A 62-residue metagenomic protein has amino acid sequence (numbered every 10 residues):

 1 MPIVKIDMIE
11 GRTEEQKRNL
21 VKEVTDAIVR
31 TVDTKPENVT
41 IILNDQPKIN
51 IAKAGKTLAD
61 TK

Functional and structural regions predicted by a protein language model:
P2-K62: A domain-level signal for the structural core that forms small-molecule/cofactor-binding pockets and catalytic centers
